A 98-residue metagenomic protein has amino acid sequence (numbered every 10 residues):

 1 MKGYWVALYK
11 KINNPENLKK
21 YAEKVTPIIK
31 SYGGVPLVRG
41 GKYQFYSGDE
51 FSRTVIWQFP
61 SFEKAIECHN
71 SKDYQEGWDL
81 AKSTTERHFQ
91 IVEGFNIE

Functional and structural regions predicted by a protein language model:
M1-T54, Q58-N70, E93-E98: Short S/T/G/P-rich N-terminal loop/turn motif that feeds into the first structured element of a domain
I66-Q90: C-terminal structural segments of small proteins and small subunits
